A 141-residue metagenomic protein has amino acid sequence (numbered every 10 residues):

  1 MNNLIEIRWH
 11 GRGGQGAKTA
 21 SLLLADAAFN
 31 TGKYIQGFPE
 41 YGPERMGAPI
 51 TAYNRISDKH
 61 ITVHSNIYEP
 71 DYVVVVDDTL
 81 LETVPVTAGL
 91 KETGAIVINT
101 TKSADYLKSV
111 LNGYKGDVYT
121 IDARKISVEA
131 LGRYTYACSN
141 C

Functional and structural regions predicted by a protein language model:
M1-C141: Active-site cofactor/cluster-binding pocket
